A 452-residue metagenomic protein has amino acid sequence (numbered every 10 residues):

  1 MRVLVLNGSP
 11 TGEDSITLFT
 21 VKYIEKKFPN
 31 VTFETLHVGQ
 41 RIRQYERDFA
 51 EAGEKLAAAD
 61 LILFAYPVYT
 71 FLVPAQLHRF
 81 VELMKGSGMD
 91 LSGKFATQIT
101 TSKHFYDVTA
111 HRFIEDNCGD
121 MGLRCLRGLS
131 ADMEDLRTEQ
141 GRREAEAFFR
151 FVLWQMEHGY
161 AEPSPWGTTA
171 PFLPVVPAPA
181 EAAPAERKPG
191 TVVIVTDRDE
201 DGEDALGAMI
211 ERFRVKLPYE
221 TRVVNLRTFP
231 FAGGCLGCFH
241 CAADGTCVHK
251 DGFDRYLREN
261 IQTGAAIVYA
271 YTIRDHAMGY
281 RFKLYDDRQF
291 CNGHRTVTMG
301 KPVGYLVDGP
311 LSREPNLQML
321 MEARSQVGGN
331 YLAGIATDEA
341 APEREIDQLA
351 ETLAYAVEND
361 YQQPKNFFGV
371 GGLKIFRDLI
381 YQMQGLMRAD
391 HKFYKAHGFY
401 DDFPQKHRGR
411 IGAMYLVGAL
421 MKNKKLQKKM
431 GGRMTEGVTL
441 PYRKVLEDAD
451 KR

Functional and structural regions predicted by a protein language model:
M1-S87, E146-L153, S164-C291, D347-Y355 (+2 more regions): N-terminal beta1-alpha1-beta2 submodule of the flavodoxin-like/Rossmannoid cofactor-binding fold
E13, R43-Y45, Y106, D135 (+3 more regions): Generic structural signal for helix capping and beta-alpha/helix-loop junctions
G86-M89, F105, D116-R124, W154 (+2 more regions): Alpha-helix capping at helix-to-loop junctions
S87-S92, N292-G300: Short, conserved loop/helix-junction motifs that constitute active-site signature segments in enzyme catalytic cores
S92-M133, M299-E343: Short, glycine-/small-residue-rich phosphate/pyrophosphate-handling segment
T109-A110, Q140, A205-L206, Y280 (+1 more regions): A short secondary-structure junction signal
D120-G167, V327-Y361: A charged, well-structured terminal subsegment
R258-I261, R295-T298, R324: Short, conserved, surface-exposed binding loops centered on an aromatic residue
